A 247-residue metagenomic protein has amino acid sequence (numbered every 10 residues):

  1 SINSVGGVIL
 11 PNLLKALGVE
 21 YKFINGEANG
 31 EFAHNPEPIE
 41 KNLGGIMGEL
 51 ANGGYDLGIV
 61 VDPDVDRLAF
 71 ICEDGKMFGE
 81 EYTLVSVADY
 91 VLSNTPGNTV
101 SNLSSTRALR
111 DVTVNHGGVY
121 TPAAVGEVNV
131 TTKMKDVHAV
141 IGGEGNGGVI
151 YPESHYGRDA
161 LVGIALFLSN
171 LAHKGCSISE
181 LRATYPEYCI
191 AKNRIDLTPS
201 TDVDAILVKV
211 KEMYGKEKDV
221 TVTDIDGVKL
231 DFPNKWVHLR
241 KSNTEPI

Functional and structural regions predicted by a protein language model:
S1-A16: Rossmann-like NAD(P)H-binding beta-loop-alpha module
G6, E80-V87, S105, A160-G163: Catalytic-loop motifs flanking and including active-site residues across diverse enzymes
I9-P11, D66-L84, R110: Short Gly/Thr/Asp-enriched flexible loops that form oxyanion-binding sites at enzyme active sites
N12-I71: N-terminal small/polar loop signature for handling phosphorylated ligands or for N-terminal nucleophile
G18-N25, M77-Y82, G117-V125: Short hydrophobic/aromatic-enriched beta-strand-loop microsegments
L57, T95-I247: Phosphate-binding and adjacent anionic-ligand microenvironments
D62-P63, C72-D74, F232-N234, N243: Short acidic-glycine loop/turn motifs at beta-strand connectors
M77-N94, N98, A124-G126: Short, acidic/small-residue loops that bind anionic groups at enzyme active sites
